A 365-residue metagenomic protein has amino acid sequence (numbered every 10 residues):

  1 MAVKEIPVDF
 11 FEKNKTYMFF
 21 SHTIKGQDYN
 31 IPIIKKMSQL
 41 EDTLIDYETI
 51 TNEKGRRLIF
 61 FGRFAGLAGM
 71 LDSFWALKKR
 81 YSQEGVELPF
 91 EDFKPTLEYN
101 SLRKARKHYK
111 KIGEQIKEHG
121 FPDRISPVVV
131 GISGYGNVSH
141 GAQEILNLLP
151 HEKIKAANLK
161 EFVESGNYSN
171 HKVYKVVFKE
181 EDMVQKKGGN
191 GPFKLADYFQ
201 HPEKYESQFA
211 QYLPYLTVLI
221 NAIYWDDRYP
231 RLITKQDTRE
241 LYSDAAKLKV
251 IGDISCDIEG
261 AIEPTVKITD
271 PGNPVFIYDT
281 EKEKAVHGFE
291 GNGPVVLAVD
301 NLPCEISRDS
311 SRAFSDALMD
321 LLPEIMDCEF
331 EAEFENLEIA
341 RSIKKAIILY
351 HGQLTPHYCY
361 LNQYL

Functional and structural regions predicted by a protein language model:
M1-K36: An N-terminal-biased, well-structured beta-alpha scaffold segment characteristic of Rossmann-like dinucleotide-binding
D9-E12, K36, G120-I125, Y212 (+2 more regions): Solvent-exposed alpha-helices and their adjacent loops that cap or buttress functional pockets in soluble metabolic
K13-K15, E41, L216-T217: Short, well-ordered alpha-helix to beta-strand connector turns
N14, S126-V129, L248: Phosphate-coordination loops involved in phosphoryl transfer and adenosine-cofactor binding
M18-I24, K54-F64, V128-S133: Flexible, glycine/proline-enriched loop segments at strand-loop-helix junctions that form or flank small-ligand binding
T43-K110, E240-V250, S255-L365: Adenosine-phosphate binding glycine-rich loop
G85-T217: Glycine-rich phosphate/diphosphate-binding loop of Rossmann-like nucleotide-binding domains
G166-V286: Rossmann-like adenosine-cofactor binding region
